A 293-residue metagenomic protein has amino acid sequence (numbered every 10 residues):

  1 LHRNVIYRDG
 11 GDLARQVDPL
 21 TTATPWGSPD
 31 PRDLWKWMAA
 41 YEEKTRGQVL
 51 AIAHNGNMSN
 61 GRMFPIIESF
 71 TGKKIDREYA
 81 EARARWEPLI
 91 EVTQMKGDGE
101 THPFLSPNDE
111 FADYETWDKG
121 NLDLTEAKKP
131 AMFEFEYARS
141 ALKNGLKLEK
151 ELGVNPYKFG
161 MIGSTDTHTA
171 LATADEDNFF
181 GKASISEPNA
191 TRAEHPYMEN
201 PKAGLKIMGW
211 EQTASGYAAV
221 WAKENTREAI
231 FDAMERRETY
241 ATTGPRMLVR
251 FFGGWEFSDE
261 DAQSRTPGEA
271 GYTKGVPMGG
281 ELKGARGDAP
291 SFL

Functional and structural regions predicted by a protein language model:
L1, A39-V49, N55-F70, K74-L293: C-terminal functional module detector
L1-G10, V17: Extracytoplasmic mature domains of secreted/periplasmic and thylakoid-lumen proteins
D9-D12, N225: Short loop segments at secondary-structure junctions
G11, T21-P29, D109-E115: Conserved, charged catalytic cores of large soluble enzymes
L13-R15, N60: Short, surface-exposed beta-strand/loop "edge" segments at domain boundaries and coil↔beta transitions
Q16-P29, A127-E136: The substrate-binding groove and active-site-proximal loops of carbohydrate-active enzymes, especially glycoside
D33: Acidic, metal/ion-coordinating pockets
